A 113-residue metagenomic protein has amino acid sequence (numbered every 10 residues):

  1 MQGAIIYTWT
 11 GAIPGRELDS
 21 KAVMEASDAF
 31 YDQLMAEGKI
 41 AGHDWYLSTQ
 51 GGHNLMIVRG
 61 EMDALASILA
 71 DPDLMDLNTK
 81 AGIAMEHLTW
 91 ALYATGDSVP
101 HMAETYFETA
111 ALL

Functional and structural regions predicted by a protein language model:
M1-H53, G60-A70, W90-L113: Short S/T/G/P-rich N-terminal loop/turn motif that feeds into the first structured element of a domain
L77-T95: Conserved short beta-strand edge segments in small beta-sheet-based binding/regulatory domains
